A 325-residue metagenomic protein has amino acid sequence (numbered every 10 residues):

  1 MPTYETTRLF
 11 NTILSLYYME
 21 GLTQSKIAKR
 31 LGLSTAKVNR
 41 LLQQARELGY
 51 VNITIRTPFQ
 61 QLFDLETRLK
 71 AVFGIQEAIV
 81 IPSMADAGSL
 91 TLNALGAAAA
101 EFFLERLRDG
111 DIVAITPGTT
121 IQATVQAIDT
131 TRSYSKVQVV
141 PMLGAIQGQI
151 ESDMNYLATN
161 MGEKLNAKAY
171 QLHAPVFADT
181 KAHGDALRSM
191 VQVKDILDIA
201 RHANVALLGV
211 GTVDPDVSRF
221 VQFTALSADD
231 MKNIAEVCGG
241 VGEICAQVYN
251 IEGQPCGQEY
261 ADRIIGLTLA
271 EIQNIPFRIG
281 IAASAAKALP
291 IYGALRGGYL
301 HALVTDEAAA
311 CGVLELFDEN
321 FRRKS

Functional and structural regions predicted by a protein language model:
P2-L14, Y18-M19, T23-K26, G32 (+3 more regions): Conserved phosphate- and dinucleotide-binding cores of soluble alpha/beta proteins, encompassing both enzyme active
Y4, Q43-I112, V125-S135, A145-L157: HTH-adjacent hinge/linker in prokaryotic transcriptional regulators
G32, G110-P117: A short, small-residue-rich loop immediately preceding and capping a beta-strand
Q76-I79, Q138, K168-Y170, Q247: Conserved beta-strand segments of alpha/beta enzyme cores
R108-I112, Y134-K136, A203, I275 (+1 more regions): A general structural motif
V113-A114, V140, I279: Conserved beta-strand elements of the Class I
I115-T120, E307: Glycine-rich beta-strand-to-loop/alpha-helix junction loops that act as flexible
T120-R132, S218-D229: Short Gly/Thr/Asp-enriched flexible loops that form oxyanion-binding sites at enzyme active sites
